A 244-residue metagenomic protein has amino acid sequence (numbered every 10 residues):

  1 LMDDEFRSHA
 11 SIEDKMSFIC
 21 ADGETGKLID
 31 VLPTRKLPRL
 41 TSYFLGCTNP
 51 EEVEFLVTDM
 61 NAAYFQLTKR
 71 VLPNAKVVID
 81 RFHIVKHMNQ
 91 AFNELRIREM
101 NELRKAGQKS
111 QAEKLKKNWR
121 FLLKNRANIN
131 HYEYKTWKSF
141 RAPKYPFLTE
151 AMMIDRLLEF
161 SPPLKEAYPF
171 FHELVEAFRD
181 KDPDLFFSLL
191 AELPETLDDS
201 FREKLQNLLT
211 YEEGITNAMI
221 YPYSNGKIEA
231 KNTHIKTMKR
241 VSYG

Functional and structural regions predicted by a protein language model:
L1-A10: Two-metal-ion RNase H-like nuclease active-site motif
E5, E99, E229: Acidic-residue sensor for enzyme active/binding pockets
A10-I12, F18, G23-E24, V31-P33 (+3 more regions): Acidic/histidine-rich catalytic cores and adjacent linkers of DNA breakage/strand-transfer/modification proteins
C20, P38, A75, R96-E99: Residue-level signature of transmembrane alpha-helix interfaces in integral membrane proteins
L28, V78, A91: Glycine-rich, flexible loop/turn motifs
L37-Y43: Structural motif
I84-K105: Short alpha-helix plus adjacent loop in nuclease-associated cores
